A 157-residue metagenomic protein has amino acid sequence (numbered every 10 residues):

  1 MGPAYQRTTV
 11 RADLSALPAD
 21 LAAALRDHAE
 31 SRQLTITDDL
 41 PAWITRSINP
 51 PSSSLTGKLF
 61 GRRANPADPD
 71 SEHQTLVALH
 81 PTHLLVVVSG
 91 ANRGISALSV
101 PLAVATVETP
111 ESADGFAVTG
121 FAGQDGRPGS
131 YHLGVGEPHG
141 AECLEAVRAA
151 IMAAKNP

Functional and structural regions predicted by a protein language model:
M1-L76: Anionic N-terminal interaction surfaces
G2-L34, G94-P157: Low-complexity intrinsically disordered segments
S54-G115, R127-P128: Phosphoinositide-binding peripheral membrane targeting modules
